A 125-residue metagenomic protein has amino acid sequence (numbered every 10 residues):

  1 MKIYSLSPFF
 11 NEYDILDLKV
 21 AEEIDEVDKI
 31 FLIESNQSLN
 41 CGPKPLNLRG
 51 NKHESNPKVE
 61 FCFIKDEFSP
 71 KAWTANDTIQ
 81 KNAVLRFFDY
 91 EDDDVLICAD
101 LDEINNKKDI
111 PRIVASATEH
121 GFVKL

Functional and structural regions predicted by a protein language model:
M1-D25: N-proximal low-complexity "stem/linker" segments adjacent to membrane-targeting elements
I3, P57-E60, F122: Short, conserved active-site loop motifs that form the nucleotide-linked donor/cofactor pocket
S5-F10, I33-E34, C98-L101, L125: Short His-Asn-centered micro-motif
I15-V20, C41-K44, N105-V114: A short acidic (Asp/Glu
E23-E26, S116-T118: Short, conserved loop/helix-junction motifs that constitute active-site signature segments in enzyme catalytic cores
S35-C98, K107: Active-site-proximal specificity loops/subdomain of glycosyltransferases
Y90, N105-L125: Conserved donor-nucleotide/metal-binding helix-loop-beta segment in metal-dependent transferases, i.e., the alpha-helix
